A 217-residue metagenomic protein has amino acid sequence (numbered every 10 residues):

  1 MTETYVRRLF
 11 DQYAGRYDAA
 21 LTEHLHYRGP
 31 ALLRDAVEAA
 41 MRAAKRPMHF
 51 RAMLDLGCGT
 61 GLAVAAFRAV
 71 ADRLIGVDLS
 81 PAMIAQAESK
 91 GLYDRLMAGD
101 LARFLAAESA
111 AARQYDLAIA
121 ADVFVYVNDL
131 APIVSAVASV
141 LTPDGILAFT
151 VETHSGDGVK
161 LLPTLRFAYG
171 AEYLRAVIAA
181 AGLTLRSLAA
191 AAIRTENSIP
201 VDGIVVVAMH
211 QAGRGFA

Functional and structural regions predicted by a protein language model:
H26-H49: Conserved alpha-helix/loop element of class I SAM-dependent methyltransferases that forms part of the SAM/SAH-binding
A52-L54, G59-A106: Class I SAM-dependent methyltransferase SAM/SAH-binding core
I119: A conserved beta-strand element that flanks and buttresses the S-adenosyl-L-methionine
A131-P143: A short glycine-rich, Lys/Arg-flanked "PGG" loop and its adjoining helix->strand segment in the class I
D144-E152: Conserved beta-strand signature within the Rossmann-like core of class I S-adenosyl-L-methionine
D157-Y173: Acceptor-substrate binding/catalytic loop of class I
T184-R194: Conserved S-adenosyl-L-methionine
T195-A217: Core SAM-dependent methyltransferase catalytic element
